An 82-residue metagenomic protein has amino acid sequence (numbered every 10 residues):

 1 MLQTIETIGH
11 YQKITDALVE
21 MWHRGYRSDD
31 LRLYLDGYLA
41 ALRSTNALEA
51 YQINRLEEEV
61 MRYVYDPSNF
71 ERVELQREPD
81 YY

Functional and structural regions predicted by a protein language model:
M1-D36: N-terminal acidic leader/helix
T4, N54-Y82: Charged low-complexity stretches with an acidic bias
I8, A41-Y51, Y65-R72: Short, charged low-complexity intrinsically disordered segments located at boundaries of structured domains
G9, R24, D36, E49 (+2 more regions): Intrinsically disordered, low-complexity segments enriched in small/polar residues
H23-R55: Amphipathic, hydrophobic secondary-structure cores in small proteins
